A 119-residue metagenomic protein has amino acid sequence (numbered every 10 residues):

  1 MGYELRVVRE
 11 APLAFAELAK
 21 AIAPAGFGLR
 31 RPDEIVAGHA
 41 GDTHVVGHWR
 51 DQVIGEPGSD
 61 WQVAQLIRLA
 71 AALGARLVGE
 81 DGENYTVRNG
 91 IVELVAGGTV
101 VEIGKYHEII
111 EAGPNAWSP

Functional and structural regions predicted by a protein language model:
M1-P119: Acidic (Asp/Glu-rich) sequence patches and key acidic residues that form negatively charged surfaces used
